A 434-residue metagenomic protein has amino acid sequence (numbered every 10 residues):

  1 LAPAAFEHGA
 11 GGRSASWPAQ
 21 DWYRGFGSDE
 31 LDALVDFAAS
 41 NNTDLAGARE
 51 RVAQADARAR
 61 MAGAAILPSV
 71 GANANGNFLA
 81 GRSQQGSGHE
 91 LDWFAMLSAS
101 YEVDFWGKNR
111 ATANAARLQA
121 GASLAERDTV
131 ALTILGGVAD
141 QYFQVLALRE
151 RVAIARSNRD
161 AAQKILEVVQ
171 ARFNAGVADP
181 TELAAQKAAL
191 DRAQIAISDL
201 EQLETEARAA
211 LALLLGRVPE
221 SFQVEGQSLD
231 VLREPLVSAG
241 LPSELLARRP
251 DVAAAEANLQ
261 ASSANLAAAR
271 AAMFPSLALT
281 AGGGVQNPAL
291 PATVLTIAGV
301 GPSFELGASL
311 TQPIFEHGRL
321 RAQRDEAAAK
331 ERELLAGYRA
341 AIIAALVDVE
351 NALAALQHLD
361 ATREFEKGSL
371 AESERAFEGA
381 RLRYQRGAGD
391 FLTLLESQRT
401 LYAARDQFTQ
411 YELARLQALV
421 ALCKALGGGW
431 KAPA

Functional and structural regions predicted by a protein language model:
L1-A139, L277-A281, Q286, G301 (+1 more regions): Short flexible linkers and secondary-structure junctions
L1-S40, W93, R117, E201-A247 (+3 more regions): Terminal intrinsically disordered/low-complexity segments used for targeting and assembly
V35, F94-S98, Y142, K187 (+3 more regions): Membrane-embedded beta-strand positions in outer-membrane beta-barrel channels/transporters
A46-G47, G63-A64, V103-A131, T181 (+6 more regions): Sec/SRP-type N-terminal targeting helices
N109, A125-L241, A355, L359 (+5 more regions): Periplasmic alpha-helical coiled-coil/stalk elements that build and connect Gram-negative outer-membrane
F173-V177, Y384-A388, A425-G429: A short glycine-centered flexible hinge/capping loop motif at secondary-structure junctions
R233, L353, Q407-A434: Acidic, low-complexity, intrinsically disordered peripheral segments
